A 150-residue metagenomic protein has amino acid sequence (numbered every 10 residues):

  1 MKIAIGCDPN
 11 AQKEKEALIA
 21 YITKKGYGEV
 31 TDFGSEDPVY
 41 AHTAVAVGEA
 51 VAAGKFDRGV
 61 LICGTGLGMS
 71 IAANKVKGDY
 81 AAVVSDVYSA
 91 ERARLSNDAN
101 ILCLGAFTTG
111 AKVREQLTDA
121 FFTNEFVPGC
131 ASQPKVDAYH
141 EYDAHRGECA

Functional and structural regions predicted by a protein language model:
A4-G6, N10-A11, V87-A150: C-terminal binding/interaction regions
A4-K25, E29: Glycine-rich phosphate/diphosphate-binding loop of Rossmann-like nucleotide-binding domains
G26, V76-K77, N97: Short, structured coil segments at secondary-structure junctions
G28-Y40: A short beta-strand-loop structural module common to alpha/beta enzyme folds
D37-E49: N-terminal beta-loop-helix "entrance" segment that forms/cooperates in small-molecule cofactor or anionic ligand
V47-V84: Helix-adjacent hinge/juxtasegments
